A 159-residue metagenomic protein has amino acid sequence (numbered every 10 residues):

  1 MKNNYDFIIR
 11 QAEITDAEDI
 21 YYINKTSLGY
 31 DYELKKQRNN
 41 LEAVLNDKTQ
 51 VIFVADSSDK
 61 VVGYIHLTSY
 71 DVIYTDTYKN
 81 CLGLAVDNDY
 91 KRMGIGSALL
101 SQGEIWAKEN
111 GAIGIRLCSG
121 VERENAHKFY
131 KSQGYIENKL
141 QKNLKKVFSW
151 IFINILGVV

Functional and structural regions predicted by a protein language model:
M1-T15, W150-V159: Conserved N-terminal entry element of GNAT/NAT acetyltransferase domains
Y5-F7, Q11-T15, Y22-T77, L82 (+2 more regions): Acetyl-CoA-dependent GNAT
Q50, K139-N143: Short hydrophobic/aromatic beta-strand or adjacent loop that forms the aromatic wall/cage of a ligand/substrate-binding
D87-D89, M93, E122: Active-site acidic-Proline motif in GNAT/NAT acetyltransferases
R92-I105, S132: Conserved acetyl-CoA-binding loop-helix of GNAT-fold acetyltransferases
S97, E109, V121-L140: Conserved active-site alpha-helix within GNAT-family acetyltransferase domains
L100, A107-S119: Conserved GNAT acetyl-CoA-binding A-motif
